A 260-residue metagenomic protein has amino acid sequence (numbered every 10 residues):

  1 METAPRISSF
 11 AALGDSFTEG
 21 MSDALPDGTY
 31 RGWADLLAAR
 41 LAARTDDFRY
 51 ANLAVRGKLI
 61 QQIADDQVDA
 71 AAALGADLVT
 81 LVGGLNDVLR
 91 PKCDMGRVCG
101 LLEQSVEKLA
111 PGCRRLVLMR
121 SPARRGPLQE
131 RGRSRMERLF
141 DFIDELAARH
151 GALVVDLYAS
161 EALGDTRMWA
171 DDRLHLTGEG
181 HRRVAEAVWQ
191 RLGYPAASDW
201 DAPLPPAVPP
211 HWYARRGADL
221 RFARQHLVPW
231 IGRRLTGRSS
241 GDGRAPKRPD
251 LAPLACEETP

Functional and structural regions predicted by a protein language model:
M1-R56, V68-G75: Serine-esterase "nucleophile elbow" of acetyl-processing enzymes
E2-R6, R149, H175, E179 (+1 more regions): Conserved catalytic region of serine esterases and O-acyltransferases that act on ester linkages in lipids
E19-D23, D46, Q61-R97, A123-R124: Oxyanion-hole/transition-state-stabilizing segment in secreted/luminal serine hydrolases and related acyltransferases
D23-G28, C93-G96, R131-S134, A170-D171: Short glycine-enriched, charge-decorated loop/helix-capping segments at active-site entrances that position
L41-T45, S105-V117, F142-V154, R191: A structural motif corresponding to the C-terminal end of an alpha-helix and its immediate exit/capping segment
V82-N86, K108-E137, Y158-G164: Active-site segments of SGNH/GDSL-like serine hydrolases that catalyze O-acetyl group transfer/hydrolysis on lipids
M95-E103, R133-F140: Charged helix-capping and loop-helix junction motifs
G126-Y158, G178-H181: Substrate-gating cap/lid alpha-helix
